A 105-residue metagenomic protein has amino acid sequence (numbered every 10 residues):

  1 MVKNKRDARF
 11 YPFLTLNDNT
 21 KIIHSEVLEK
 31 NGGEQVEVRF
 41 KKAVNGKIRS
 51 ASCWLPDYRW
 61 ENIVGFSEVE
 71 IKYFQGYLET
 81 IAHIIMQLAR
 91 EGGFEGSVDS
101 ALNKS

Functional and structural regions predicted by a protein language model:
M1-E37: Short, charged/polar N-terminal "headpieces" of proteins
K3-A8, I48-R49, A101-S105: Structured catalytic/translocation cores of nucleotide/phosphate-coupled proteins
R6-A8, L14, K47, Y58 (+1 more regions): Short, functionally important structural connectors and interaction interfaces within domains
L14-L16, L28, L55, L78 (+2 more regions): Generic detector of leucine side chains in alpha-helical contexts
I23-S67: A short, structured beta-strand/loop element
N62-S105: Acidic, low-complexity intrinsically disordered segments
